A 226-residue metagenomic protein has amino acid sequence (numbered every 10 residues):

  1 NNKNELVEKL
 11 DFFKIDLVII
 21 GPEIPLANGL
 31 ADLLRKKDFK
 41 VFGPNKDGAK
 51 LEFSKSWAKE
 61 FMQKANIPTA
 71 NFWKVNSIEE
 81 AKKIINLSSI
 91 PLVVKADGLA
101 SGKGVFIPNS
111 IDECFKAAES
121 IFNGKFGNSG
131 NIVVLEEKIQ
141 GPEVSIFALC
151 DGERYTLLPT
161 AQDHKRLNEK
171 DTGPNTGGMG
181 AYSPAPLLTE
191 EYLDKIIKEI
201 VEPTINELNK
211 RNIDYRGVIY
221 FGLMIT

Functional and structural regions predicted by a protein language model:
N1-D47: ATP-binding N-terminal substructure of ATP-dependent carboxylate-amine bond-forming enzymes
V7-K9, K50-S56, N168-K170: Short, charged, surface-exposed secondary-structure boundary motifs
K9, F13, K83-I84, A117: CheY-like receiver
I19, F42, V93, V134-E136: Structural detector of well-ordered beta-strand residues that form the stable sheet scaffold of enzyme domains
L26-N28, A81, E143-V144: Short, well-ordered alpha-helical microsegments
F42-G104: A conserved helix-loop-beta module that forms one wall/lid of the active-site cleft in ATP-utilizing catalytic domains
P108-T226: Internal nucleotide-binding/catalytic subdomain
